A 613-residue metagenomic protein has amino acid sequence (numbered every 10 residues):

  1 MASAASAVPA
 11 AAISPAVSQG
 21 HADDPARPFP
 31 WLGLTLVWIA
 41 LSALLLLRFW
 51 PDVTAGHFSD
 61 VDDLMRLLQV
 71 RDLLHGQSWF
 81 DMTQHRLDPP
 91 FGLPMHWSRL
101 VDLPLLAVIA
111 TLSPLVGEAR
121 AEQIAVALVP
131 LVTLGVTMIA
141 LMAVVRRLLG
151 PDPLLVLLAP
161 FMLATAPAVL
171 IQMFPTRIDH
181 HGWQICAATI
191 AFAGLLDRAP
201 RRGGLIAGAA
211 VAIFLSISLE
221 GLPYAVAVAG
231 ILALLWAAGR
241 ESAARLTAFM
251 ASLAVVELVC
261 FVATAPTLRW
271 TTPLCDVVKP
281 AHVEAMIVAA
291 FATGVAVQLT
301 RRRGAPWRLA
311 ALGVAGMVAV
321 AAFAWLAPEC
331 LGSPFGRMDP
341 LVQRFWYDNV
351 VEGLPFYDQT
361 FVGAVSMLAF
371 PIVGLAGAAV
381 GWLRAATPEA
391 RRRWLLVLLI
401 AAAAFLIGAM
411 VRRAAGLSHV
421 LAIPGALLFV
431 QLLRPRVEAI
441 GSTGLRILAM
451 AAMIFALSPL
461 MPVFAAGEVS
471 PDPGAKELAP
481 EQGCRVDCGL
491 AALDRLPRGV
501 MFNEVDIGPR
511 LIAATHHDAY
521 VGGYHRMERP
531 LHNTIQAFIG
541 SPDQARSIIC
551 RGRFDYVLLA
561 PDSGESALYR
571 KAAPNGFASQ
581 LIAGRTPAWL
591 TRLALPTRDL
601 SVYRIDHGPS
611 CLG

Functional and structural regions predicted by a protein language model:
M1-W50, V156-L157, T300-G316: Start-transfer (signal-anchor) and selected internal transmembrane alpha helices of multi-pass inner/ER membrane
A2-A4, A11-V17, V136-I139, A452-F455 (+1 more regions): Extracytoplasmic
V37-L44, V129-R147, D152-A199, G203-A237 (+2 more regions): Membrane-embedded helix bundles of polyisoprenyl
R48-L148, P153-T189, F214: Active-site lumenal/periplasmic loops and adjacent helix-entry segments of GT-C-fold, multi-pass membrane
R86, S113-A119, T264-V278, G336-S366: Juxtamembrane membrane-water interface segments that cap and precede transmembrane helices
R240-A248, R302-V314, A327-G336, I372-L399: Membrane-interface helix-loop-helix junctions at transmembrane boundaries of multi-pass membrane enzymes, predominantly
G313-M317, L433-A466: Signature aromatic-anchored transmembrane alpha helix within multi-pass, membrane-resident enzymes that catalyze glycan
A369-G374, M410-G441, R446-I447: Hydrophobic/aromatic-rich transmembrane helices and adjacent perimembrane loops
